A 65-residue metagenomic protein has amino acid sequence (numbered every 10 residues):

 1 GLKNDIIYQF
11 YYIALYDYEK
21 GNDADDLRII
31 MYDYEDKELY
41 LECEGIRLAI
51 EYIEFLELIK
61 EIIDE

Functional and structural regions predicted by a protein language model:
G1-E19: Short, charge-rich, low-complexity alpha-helical interaction segments
I7, Y32, L41-E44: N-terminal cationic and glycine-rich segments that engage phosphates or anionic surfaces
A14-L15, R28-Y32, L48-E51: Conserved small-residue packing positions in alpha-helical repeats and bundles
E19-N22, E35: Hydrophobic/aromatic side-chain positions at a characteristic register within alpha-helices of tetratricopeptide repeats
D23-D26, E54: Structural recognition of alpha-solenoid helical scaffolds
D25-D26, Y32, E61-I63: Terminal alpha-helical segments
L41-D64: Short, charge-rich amphipathic alpha-helical segments embedded in non-transmembrane helical bundles/solenoids
